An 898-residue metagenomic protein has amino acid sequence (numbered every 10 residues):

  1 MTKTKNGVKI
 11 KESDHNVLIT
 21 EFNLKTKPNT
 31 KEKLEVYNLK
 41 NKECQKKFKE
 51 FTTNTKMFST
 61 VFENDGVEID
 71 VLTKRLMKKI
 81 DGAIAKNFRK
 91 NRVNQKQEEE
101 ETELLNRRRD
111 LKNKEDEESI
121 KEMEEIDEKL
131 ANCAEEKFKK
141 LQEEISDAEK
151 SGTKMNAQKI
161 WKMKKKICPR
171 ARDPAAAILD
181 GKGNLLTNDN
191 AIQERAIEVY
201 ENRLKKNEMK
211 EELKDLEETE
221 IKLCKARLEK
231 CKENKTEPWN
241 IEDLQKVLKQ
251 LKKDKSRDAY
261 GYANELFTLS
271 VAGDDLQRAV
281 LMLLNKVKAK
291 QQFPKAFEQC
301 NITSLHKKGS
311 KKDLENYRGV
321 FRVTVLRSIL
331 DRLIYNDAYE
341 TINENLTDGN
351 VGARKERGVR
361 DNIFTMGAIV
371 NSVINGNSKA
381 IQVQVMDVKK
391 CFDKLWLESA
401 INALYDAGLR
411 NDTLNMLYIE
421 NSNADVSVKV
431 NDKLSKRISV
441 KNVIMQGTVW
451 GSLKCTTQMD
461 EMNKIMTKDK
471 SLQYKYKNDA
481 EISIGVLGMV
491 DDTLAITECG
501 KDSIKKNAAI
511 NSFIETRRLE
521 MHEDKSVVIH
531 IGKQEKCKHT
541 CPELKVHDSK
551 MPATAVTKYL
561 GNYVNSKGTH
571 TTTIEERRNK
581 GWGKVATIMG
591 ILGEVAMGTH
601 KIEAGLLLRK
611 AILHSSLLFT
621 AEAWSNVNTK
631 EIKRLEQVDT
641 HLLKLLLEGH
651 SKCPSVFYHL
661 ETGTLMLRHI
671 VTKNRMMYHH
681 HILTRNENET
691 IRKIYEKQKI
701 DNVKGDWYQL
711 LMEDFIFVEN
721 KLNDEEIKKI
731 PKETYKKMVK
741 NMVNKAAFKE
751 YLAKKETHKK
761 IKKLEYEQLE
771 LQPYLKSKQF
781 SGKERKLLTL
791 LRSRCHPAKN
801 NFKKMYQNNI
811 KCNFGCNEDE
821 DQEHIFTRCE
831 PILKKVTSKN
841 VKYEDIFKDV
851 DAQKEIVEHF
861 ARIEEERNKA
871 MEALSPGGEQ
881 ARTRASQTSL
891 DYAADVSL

Functional and structural regions predicted by a protein language model:
M1, N234, D432-L434, E520-A555 (+1 more regions): Short, conserved micro-motifs composed of acidic
M1-N94, R172, E194, K580 (+5 more regions): Surface polyanion/phosphate-binding segment centered on an Asp-His-Pro turn
H15, D258, Q299-I302, R318 (+9 more regions): Catalytic palm active-site di-aspartate
K27, N113-W239, T341, K699-G705 (+1 more regions): Basic/polar low-complexity segments
R89, K355, M489-D491, H522-V527 (+3 more regions): Non-catalytic, peripheral interaction segments enriched in hydrophobic/basic residues
K230, N234-T457, E461: Conserved pre-catalytic core of RNA-dependent polymerases
L276, L284, A289, G590-I591 (+3 more regions): Family-specific functional microsites
L608, I612-S615, A621, R634-D639 (+2 more regions): Extended C-terminal regions of large enzymes
